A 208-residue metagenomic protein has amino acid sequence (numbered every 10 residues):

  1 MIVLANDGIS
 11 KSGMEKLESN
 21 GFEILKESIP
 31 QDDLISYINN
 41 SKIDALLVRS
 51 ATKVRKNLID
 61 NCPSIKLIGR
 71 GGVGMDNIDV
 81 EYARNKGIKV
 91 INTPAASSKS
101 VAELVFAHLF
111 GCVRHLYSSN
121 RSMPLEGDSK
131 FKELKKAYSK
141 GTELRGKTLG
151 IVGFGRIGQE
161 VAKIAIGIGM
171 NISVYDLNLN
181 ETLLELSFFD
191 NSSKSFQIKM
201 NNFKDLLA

Functional and structural regions predicted by a protein language model:
M1-I91, A208: An N-terminal-biased, well-structured beta-alpha scaffold segment characteristic of Rossmann-like dinucleotide-binding
I2-L4, S12, F22-L25, S98-S100 (+4 more regions): Structural/interface elements that position substrates and couple domains in central-metabolism enzymes
K16, L104, H108, E160 (+1 more regions): Rossmann-fold NAD(P)-dependent oxidoreductase module
L25-P30, R49-S50, E126-A137, D190-M200: Short gly/ser/thr-rich secondary-structure transition/capping motifs
K53, G74-N77, A96, K135 (+2 more regions): Residue-level detector of alpha-helix initiation sites
K86, P94-T148: Phosphate-binding beta-alpha-beta segment of Rossmann-like dinucleotide-binding domains, i.e., the NAD(P)
K135-A208: Rossmann-like dinucleotide/phosphate-binding beta-alpha-beta segment
